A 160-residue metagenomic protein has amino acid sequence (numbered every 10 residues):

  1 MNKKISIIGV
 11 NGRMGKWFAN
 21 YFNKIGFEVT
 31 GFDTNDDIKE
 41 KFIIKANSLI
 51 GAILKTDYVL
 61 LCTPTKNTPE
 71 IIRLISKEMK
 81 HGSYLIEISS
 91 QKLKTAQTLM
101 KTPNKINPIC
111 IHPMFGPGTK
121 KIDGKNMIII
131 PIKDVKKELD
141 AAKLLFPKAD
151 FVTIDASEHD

Functional and structural regions predicted by a protein language model:
M1-K45: NAD(P)+-binding Rossmann beta1-loop-alpha1 motif at the extreme N-terminus of oxidoreductases
E40-L49, K105-P108, N126, F151: Active-site regions of enzymes building and remodeling cell-envelope glycoconjugates
I43, D57, S83: Conserved acidic residues
I50-S76: Rossmann-like NAD(P)-binding element
T63-T65, S90, H112, P131-I132: Short glycine-/small-residue-rich Rossmann-like dinucleotide-binding loops
I71-K120: Rossmann-like NAD(P)(H) cofactor-binding subdomain of soluble oxidoreductases
G124-D160: Internal alpha-helical scaffold of NAD(P)-dependent oxidoreductase catalytic cores
